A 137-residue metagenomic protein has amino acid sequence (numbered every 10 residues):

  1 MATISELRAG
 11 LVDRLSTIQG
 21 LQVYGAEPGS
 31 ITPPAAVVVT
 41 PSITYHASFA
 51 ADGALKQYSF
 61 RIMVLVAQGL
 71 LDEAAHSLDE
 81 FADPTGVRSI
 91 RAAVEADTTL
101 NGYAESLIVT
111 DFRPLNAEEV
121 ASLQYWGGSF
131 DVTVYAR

Functional and structural regions predicted by a protein language model:
M1-T32, S42-R137: Charged, amphipathic alpha-helical segments and their flanking helix caps
